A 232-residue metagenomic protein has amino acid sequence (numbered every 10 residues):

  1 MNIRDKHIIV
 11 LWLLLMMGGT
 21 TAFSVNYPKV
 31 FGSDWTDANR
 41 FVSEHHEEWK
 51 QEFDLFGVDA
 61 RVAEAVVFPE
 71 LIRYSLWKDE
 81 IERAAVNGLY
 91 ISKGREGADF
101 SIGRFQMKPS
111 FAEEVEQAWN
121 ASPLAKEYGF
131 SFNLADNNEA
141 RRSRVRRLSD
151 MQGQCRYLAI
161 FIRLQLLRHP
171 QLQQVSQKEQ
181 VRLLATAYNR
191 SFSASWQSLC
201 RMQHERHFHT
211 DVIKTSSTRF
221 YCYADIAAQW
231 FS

Functional and structural regions predicted by a protein language model:
N2-I9: Bacterial N-terminal signal peptides that target proteins for export
V10-G18: Bacterial N-terminal signal peptides
T20-S24: Sec/Tat signal peptide C-region and signal peptidase I cleavage site
V25-S232: Catalytic glycan-binding domains that act on GlcNAc-containing polysaccharides
